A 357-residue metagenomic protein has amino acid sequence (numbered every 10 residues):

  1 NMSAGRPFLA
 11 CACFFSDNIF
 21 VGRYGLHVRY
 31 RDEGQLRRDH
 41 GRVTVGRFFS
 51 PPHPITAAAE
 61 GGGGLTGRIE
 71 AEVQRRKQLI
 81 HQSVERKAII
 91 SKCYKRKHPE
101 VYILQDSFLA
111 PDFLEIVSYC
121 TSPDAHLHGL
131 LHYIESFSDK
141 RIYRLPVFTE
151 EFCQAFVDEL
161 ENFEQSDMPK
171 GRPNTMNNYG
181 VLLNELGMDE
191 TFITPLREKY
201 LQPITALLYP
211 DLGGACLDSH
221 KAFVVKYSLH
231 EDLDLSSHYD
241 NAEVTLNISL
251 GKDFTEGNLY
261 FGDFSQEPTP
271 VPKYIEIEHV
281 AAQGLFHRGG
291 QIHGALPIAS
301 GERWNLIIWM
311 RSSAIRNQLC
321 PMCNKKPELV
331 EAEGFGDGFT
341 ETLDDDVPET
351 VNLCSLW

Functional and structural regions predicted by a protein language model:
N1-K140, V330-W357: Fe(II)/2-oxoglutarate
S3, P7, A206-E333, L353-W357: Catalytic core of non-heme Fe(II) oxygenases with the double-stranded beta-helix
E33, R42, G62, T66 (+10 more regions): Generic preference for well-ordered alpha-helical elements
G61, Y143-R144, G294: Residues marking the start of alpha-helices
I69, V73-R76, V84, V117 (+3 more regions): Generic hydrophobic, helix-prone segments enriched in Leu/Val/Ile
K77, K87, K92-K97, K140 (+7 more regions): Context-gated lysine
H98-A215: Non-heme Fe(II)/2-oxoglutarate
N184-L196, H230-S237, G336-E341: Short, charged low-complexity intrinsically disordered segments located at boundaries of structured domains
